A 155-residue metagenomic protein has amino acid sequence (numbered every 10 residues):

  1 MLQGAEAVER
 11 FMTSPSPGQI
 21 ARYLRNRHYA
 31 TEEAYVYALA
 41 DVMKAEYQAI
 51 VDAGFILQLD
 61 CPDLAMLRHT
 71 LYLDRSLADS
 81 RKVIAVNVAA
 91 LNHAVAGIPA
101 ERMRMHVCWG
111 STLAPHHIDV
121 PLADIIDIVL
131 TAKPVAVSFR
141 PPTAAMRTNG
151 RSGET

Functional and structural regions predicted by a protein language model:
M1-T155: Domain-level signal for soluble alpha/beta catalytic cores
